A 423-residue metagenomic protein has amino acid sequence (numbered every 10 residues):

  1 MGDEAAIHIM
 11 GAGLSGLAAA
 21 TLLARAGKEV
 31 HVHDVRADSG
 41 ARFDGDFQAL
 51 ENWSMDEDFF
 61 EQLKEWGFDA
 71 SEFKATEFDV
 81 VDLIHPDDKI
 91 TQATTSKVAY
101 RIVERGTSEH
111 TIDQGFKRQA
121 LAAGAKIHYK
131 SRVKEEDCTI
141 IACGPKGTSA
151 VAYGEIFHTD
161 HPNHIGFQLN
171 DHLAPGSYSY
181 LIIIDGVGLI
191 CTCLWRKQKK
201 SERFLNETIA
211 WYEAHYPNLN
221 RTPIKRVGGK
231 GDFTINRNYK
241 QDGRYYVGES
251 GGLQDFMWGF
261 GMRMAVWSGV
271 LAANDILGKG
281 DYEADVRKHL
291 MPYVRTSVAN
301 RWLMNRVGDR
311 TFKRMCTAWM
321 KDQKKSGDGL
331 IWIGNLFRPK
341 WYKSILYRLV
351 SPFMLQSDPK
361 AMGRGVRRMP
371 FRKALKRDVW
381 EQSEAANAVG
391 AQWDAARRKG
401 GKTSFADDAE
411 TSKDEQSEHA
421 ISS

Functional and structural regions predicted by a protein language model:
A6-H31: N-terminal Rossmann-like FAD-binding beta1-loop-alpha1 element of flavoenzymes
M10, H33, V247-E249: Active-site flanking residues adjacent to catalytic metal/cofactor-binding acidic residues
A24-D46: Glycine-rich FAD pyrophosphate-binding loop
S39-D82: N-terminal FAD cofactor-binding segment of flavoenzymes
A75-E77, E202-R287: FAD/FMN-dependent oxidoreductases across multiple families
H110, Q114-P223, G231: Predominantly flavin-linked oxidoreductase catalytic cores and closely associated redox partners
N274-M315: Active-site-proximal substrate-binding core of FAD-dependent oxidoreductases
T311-E410, D414-S423: C-terminal auxiliary extensions adjacent to catalytic cores
